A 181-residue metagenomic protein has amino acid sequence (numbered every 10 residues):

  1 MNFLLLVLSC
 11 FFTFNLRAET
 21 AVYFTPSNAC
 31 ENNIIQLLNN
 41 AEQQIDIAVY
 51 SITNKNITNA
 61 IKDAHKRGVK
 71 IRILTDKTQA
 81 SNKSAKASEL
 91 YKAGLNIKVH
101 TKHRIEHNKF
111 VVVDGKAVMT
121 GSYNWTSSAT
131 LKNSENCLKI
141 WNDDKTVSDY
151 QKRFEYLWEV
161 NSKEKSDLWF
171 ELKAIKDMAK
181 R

Functional and structural regions predicted by a protein language model:
L5-T13: Bacterial N-terminal signal peptides
F14-A18: Sec/Tat signal peptide C-region and signal peptidase I cleavage site
E19-A29: Boundary/entry segment of secreted carbohydrate-active catalytic domains
Q36-L95: Primarily the HKD phosphodiesterase
N39, L90-Y91, R104-I105, V111-D114 (+1 more regions): Extracellular/periplasmic catalytic domains that process cell-envelope and extracellular macromolecules
D46-A48, R72-T75, K98-V99, V111-V112 (+2 more regions): Structural recognition of the beta-strand scaffold that forms the well-ordered cores of secreted hydrolase catalytic
S51-K55, K77-S81, H103-I105, A117-V118 (+2 more regions): Solvent-exposed loop/turn segments at secondary-structure junctions within structured extracellular/periplasmic domains
A117-R181: Signature of lipid phosphatidyltransferase scaffolds
